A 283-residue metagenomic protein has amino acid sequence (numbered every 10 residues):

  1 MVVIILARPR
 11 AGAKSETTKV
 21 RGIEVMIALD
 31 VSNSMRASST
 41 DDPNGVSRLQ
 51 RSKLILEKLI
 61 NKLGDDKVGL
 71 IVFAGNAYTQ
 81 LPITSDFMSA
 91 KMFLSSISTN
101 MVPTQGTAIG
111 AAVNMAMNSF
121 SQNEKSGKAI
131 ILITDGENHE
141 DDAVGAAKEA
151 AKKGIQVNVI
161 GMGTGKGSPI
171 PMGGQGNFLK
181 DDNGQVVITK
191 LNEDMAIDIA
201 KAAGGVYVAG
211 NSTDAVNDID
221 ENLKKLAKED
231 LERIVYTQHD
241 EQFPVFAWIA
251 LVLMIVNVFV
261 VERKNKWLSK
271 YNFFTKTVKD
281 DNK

Functional and structural regions predicted by a protein language model:
M1-T17, K228-K283: C-terminal signal-anchor/stop-transfer transmembrane helix together with its immediate cytosolic, Lys/Arg-enriched
V2, D30-S32, S52, L70-F73 (+5 more regions): DG-centered beta-turn motif at the end of beta-strands
R8-G127: Membrane-embedded segments
R36-S38, T79-L81, H139-D142, G167-I170 (+1 more regions): Extracytoplasmic/secreted cell-surface and envelope-processing proteins
R51-K58, S89-M92, A108-A111, M115 (+6 more regions): Extracytoplasmic/secreted proteins, especially bacterial periplasmic and envelope-associated proteins
D86-S89, Q175-F178, K225-K228: Short, hinge-like loop/turn segments at secondary-structure boundaries
P103-T107, A129, G136-A202: VWA/integrin I-like adhesion module and closely mimicked acidic/polar interface patches used
V206, G210-F243: Juxtamembrane amphipathic/hinge helix adjacent to a transmembrane helix
